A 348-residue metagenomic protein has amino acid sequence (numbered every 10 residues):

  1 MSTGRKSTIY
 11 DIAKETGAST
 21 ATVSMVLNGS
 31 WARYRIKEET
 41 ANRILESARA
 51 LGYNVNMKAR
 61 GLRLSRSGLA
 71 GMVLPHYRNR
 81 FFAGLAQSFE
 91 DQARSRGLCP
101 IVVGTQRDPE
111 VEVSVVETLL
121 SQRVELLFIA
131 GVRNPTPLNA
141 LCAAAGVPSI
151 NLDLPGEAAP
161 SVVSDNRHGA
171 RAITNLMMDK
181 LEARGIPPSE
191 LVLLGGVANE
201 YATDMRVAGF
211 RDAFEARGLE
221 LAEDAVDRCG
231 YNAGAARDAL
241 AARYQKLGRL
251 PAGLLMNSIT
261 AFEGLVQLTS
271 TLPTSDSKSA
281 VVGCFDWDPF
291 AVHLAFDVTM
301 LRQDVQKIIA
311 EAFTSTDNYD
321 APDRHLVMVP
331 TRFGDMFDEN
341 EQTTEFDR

Functional and structural regions predicted by a protein language model:
M1-G4, L64-E182, R243-Q245, R249: Alpha-helical recognition/docking segments in bacterial nutrient-uptake and carbohydrate-utilization systems
M1-S65: N-terminal helix-turn-helix DNA-binding module of bacterial transcription factors
R43, F81-S95, G169-A172, Y201-E220 (+3 more regions): Short, solvent-exposed amphipathic alpha-helices that sit in or adjacent to ligand/effector-binding or catalytic
A93-T105, E190-L193, R211-G234: Short beta-strand elements in bilobed, periplasmic/extracellular small-molecule ligand-binding domains
R123-G131, E190-G195, V226, L247-S258 (+1 more regions): Periplasmic-binding protein-like
I150, S161-L193, A208, A233-A242 (+2 more regions): Hydrophobic alpha-helical segments within soluble ligand-binding/sensing domains
I173-L219, D224, D323-E341: An alpha-beta-alpha
A241-R348: Flexible loop/turn connectors
